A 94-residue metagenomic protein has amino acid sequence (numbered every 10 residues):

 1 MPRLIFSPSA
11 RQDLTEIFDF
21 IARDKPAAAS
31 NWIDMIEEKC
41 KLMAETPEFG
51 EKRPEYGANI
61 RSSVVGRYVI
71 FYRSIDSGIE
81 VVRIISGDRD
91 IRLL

Functional and structural regions predicted by a protein language model:
M1-N31: Arg/Lys-rich, positively charged N-terminal/basic patches that mediate binding to nucleic acids
S30-N31, E51-R53, L93: Short, hydrophobic secondary-structure boundary micro-motifs
M43-E45: Short proline/glycine- and basic residue-enriched helix-capping loop/turn segments at helix->loop/beta transitions
E48-S77: Basic/aromatic recognition patch in beta-strand/loop cores that engages polyanionic ligands
Y68-V69, R73-L94: Enriched for short, Lys/Arg-rich terminal
